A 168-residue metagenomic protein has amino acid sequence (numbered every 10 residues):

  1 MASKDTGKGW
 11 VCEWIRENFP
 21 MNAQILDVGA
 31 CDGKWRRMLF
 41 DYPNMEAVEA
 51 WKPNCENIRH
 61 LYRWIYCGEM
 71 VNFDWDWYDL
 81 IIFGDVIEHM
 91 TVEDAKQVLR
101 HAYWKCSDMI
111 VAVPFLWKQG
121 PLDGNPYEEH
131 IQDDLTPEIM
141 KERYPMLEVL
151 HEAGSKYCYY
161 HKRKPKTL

Functional and structural regions predicted by a protein language model:
M1-L80, K96-R100, N125-E142, M146-T167: Conserved N-terminal segment of class I S-adenosyl-L-methionine
G33, V86, P114: Flexible loop residues that form catalytic and substrate-binding hotspots at small-molecule/glycan-binding clefts
Y62, I87, M109-I110: Conserved short hydrophobic patches within well-ordered secondary structure
I82-V92: A short SAM/SAH-binding and catalytic strip from SAM-dependent methyltransferases
H101-K105: Conserved helix-to-beta-strand junction in the class I
C106-L116: Conserved beta-strand signature within the Rossmann-like core of class I S-adenosyl-L-methionine
K118-D123: A short acidic, helix-capping loop that chelates divalent metal ions and anchors anionic groups
